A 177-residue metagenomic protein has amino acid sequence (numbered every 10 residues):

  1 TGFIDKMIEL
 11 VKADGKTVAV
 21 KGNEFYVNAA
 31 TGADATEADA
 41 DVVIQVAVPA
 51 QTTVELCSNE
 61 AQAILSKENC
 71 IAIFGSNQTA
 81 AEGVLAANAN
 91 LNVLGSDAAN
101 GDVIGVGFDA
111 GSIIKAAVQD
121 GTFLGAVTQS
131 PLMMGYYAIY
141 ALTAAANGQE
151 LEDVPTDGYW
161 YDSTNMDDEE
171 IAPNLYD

Functional and structural regions predicted by a protein language model:
T1-D177: A residue-level marker of the well-folded mature domains of exported/periplasmic proteins
